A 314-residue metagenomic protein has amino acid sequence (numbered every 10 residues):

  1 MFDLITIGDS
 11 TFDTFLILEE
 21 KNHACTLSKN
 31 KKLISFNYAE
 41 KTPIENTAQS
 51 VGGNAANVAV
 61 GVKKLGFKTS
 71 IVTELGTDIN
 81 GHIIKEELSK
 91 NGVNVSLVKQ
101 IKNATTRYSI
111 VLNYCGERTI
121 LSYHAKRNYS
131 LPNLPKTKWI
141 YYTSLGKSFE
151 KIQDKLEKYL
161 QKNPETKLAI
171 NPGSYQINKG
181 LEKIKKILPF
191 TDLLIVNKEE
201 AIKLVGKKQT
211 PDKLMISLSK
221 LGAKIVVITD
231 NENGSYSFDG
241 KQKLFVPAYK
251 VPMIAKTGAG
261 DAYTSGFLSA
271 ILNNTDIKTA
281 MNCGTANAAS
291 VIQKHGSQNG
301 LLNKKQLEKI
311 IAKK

Functional and structural regions predicted by a protein language model:
M1-C25, T47, E86-Q100, L112-L193 (+3 more regions): Ribokinase/PfkB-type carbohydrate-kinase core domain
M1-S70: Glycine-rich phosphate/adenosyl-contacting loop at the front of the ribokinase-like
I34-N46, G92-N94, Q242-P252: Glycine/charged-rich beta-loop-alpha catalytic/anionic-binding loops adjacent to active sites
N46-N54, K99-N103, T257: Active-site nucleophile and cofactor-binding loops and adjacent substrate-binding regions of central metabolic enzymes
G61, E87, G266, A270: Rossmann-fold NAD(P)-dependent oxidoreductase module
K68-S96: A glycine-rich beta-to-alpha transition motif near the start of alpha/beta enzyme domains, typified by
T106-S109: Short alpha-helix plus adjacent loop in nuclease-associated cores
L221, I225, P247-K314: Conserved post-catalytic alpha-helical subdomain immediately downstream of the catalytic base and nucleotide-binding
